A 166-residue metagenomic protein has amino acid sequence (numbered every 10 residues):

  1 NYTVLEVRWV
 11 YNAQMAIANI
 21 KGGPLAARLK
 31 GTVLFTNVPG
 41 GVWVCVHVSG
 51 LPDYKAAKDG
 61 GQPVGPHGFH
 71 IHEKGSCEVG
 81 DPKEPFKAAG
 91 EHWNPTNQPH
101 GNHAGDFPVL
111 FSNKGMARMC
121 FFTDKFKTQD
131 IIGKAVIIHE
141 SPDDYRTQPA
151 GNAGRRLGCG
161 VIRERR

Functional and structural regions predicted by a protein language model:
Y2-R166: N-terminal leader/targeting pre-sequences
